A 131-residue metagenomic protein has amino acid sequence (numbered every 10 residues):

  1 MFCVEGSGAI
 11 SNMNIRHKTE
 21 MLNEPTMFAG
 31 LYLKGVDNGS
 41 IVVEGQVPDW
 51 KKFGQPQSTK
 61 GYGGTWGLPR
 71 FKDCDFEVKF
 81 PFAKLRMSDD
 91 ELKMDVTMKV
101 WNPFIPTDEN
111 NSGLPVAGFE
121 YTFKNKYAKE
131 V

Functional and structural regions predicted by a protein language model:
M1-K124, A128-V131: Accessory carbohydrate-recognition regions in carbohydrate-active enzymes
